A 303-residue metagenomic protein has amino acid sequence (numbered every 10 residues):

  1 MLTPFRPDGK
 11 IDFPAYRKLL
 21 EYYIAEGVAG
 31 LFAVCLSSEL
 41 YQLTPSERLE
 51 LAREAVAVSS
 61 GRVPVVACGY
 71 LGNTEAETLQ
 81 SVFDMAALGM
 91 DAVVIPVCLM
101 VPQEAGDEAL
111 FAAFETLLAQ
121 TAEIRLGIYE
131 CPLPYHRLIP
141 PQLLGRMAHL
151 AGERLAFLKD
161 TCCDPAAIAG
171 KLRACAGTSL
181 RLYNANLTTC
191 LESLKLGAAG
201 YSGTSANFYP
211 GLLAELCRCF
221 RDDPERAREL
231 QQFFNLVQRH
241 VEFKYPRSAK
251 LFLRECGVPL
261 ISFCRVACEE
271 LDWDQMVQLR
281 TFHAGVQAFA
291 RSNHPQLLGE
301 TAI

Functional and structural regions predicted by a protein language model:
M1, Y23, A249-L253: Short alpha-helical scaffolding segments that buttress acidic/His motifs in well-ordered protein cores
L2, D8, S37, G152 (+2 more regions): Generic secondary-structure boundary/loop-capping signal
L2-L138: Active-site beta->alpha loop and helix N-cap motifs at the rims of alpha/beta catalytic domains
E39-L40, V101-P102, D164, L191 (+2 more regions): Short secondary-structure capping/turn micro-motifs that flank functional sites
L43-S46, A105-E108, I139-P140, K195 (+2 more regions): Short secondary-structure transition/capping segments
Q103, I168, L251: Flexible glycine/acidic-rich beta-alpha junction loops that bind and position SAM and/or redox cofactors in anaerobic
T116-I124, C131-F243: Catalytic alpha/beta core domains of metabolic enzymes, predominantly
L191-I303: Structured C-terminal cap/extension of enzyme domains
